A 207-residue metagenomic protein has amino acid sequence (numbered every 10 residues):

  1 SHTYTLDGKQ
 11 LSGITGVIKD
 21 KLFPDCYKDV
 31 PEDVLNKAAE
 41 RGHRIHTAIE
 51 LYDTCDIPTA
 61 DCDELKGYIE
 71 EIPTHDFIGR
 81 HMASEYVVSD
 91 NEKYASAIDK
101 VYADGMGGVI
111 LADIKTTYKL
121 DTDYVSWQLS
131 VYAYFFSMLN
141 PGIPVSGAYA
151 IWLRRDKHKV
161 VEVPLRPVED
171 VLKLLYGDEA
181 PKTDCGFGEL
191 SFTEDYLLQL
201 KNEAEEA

Functional and structural regions predicted by a protein language model:
S1-A95: Metal-dependent nuclease catalytic cores that hydrolyze phosphodiester bonds in DNA/RNA, characterized by
V17-D20, E71, I151, P181 (+1 more regions): Intrinsically disordered, low-complexity, compositionally biased regions/tails
D56-A60, I143, K182: Secondary-structure transition/capping residues
A60, V163-R166, F192: Short coil/turn linker and secondary-structure boundary residues
I69, L172-L175, K201: A generic alpha-helix structural signal
M82-A180: Mg2+/Mn2+-dependent nuclease catalytic core
M106, E179-A207: Accessory terminal regions of nucleic-acid processing enzymes
